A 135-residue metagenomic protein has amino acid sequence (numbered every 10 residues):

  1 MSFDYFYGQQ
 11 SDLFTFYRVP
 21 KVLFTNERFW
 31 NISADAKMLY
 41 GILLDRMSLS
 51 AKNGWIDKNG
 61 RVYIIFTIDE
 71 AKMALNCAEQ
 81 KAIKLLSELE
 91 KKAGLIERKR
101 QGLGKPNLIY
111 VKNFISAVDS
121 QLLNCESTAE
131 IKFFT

Functional and structural regions predicted by a protein language model:
M1, S11, I109, T128-A129: N-terminal functional modules and adjacent low-complexity/disordered segments of proteins
M1-T25: An N-terminal low-complexity regulatory-tail signal and nearby short nucleic-acid-interaction modules
G8, W30, A34, I42-V111: Winged helix-turn-helix DNA-binding recognition segment
V19-V22, V62, V111, V118: Extended aliphatic helical segments
K21, K81, Q121-N124: Generic low-complexity segments that are intrinsically disordered, proline-rich and/or Lys/Arg-biased
N113-T135: Charged low-complexity intrinsically disordered patches
